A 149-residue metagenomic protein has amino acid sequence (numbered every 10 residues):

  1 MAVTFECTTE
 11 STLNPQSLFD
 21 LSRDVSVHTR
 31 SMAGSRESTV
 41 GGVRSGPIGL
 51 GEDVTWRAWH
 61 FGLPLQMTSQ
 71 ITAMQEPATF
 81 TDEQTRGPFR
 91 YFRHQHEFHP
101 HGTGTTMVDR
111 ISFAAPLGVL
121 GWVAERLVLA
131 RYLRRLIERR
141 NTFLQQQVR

Functional and structural regions predicted by a protein language model:
M1-R44, G49: Hydrophobic ligand-binding cavity/cleft-lining segments
T4-E6, P64-T68, Y91-H94: Short, surface-exposed coil-to-beta transition loops
T8-T12, R57, Q70, E97-H99 (+1 more regions): Generic structural detector for well-ordered beta-strands
S11-L13, H60-G62, A73, P88 (+1 more regions): Beta-strand elements of well-folded, non-transmembrane domains
N14, E76-P77, H101-G104: Short strand-connecting beta-turns/loops that link adjacent beta-strands
T29, T39-R86, T106, R139-Q147: Glycine-rich portal/gate segments that line the openings of hydrophobic small-molecule binding cavities
T81-R134: Beta-strand/loop substructures that line and gate deep hydrophobic ligand-binding cavities in soluble
